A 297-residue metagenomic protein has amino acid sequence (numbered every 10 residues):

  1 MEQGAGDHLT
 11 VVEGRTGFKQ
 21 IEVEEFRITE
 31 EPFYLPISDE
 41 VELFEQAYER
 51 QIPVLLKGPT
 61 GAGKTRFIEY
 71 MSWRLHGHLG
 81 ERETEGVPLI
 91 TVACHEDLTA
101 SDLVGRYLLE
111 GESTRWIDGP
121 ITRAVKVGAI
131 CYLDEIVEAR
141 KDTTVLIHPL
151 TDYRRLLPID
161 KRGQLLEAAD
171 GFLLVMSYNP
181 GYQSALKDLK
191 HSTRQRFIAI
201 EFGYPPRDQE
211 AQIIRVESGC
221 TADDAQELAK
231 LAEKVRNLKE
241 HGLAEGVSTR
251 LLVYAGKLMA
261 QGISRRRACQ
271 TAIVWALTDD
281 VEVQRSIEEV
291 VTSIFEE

Functional and structural regions predicted by a protein language model:
M1-Q226, K230, S264, T292-E297: AAA+ P-loop NTPase catalytic core and its hallmark functional loops
I200-G203, G242, A260-Q261, L277-T278: A short, ordered amphipathic alpha-helix with a cationic face
A211, S218-I273: Conserved AAA+ ATPase small/helical "lid" subdomain
R265-E297: C-terminal engagement/docking regions of AAA+ P-loop ATPases
